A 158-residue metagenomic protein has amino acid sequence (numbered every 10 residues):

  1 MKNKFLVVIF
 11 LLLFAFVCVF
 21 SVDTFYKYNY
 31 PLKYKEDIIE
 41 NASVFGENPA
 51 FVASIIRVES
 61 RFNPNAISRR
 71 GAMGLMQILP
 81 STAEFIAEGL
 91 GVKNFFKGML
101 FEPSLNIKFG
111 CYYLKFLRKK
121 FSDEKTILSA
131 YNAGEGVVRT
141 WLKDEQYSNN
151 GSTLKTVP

Functional and structural regions predicted by a protein language model:
M1-V17: N-terminal Sec-pathway targeting helices
F14-P64, L105: Export/targeting segments at the very N-terminus of extracytoplasmic proteins
T24-Y28, I38-N41, P64-M73, K93-P103 (+2 more regions): Second-shell loop/turn segments in exported
F51-S54, F95, F121-A130: Surface-exposed patches in mature extracellular/periplasmic domains of secreted proteins
R57, Y112-K119: Short glycine/serine- and small hydrophobic-enriched flexible loop segments
V58-R61, P80-E88, A133-G136: Glycine-rich, acidic and aromatic/proline-enriched surface loops and short helix-turn segments that act as binding
R70-K93, F109-G110: Substrate-binding/active-site groove segments that recognize and process beta-1,4-linked N-acetyl-hexosamine
T126-P158: Catalytic and substrate-binding regions of cell-wall glycan-acting enzymes that process beta-1,4-linked
